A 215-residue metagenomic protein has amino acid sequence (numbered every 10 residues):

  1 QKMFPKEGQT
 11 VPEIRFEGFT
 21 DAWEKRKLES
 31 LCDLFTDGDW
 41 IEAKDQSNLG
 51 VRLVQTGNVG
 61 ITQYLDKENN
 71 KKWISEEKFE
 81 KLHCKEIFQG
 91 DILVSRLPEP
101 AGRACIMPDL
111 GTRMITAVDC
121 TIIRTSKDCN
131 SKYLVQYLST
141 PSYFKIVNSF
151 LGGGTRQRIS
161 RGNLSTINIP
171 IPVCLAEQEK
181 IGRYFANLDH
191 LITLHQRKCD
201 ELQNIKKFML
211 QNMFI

Functional and structural regions predicted by a protein language model:
Q1-E24, R197-I215: Short amphipathic coiled-coil heptad-repeat segments
K2, E42, G153-Q157: Short beta-strand/turn micro-motifs at beta-sheet edges
R15-G38, T166: Non-catalytic DNA-recognition/assembly elements of restriction-modification systems
E29-A43, V59-Q89: Sequence-specific dsDNA recognition surfaces
Q55-G57, K72-P141: A short beta-sheet element
R113-T121, G152-E177: A short glycine-rich beta-alpha junction/loop motif
E179-L191, H195: Extracellular/lumenal glycan-associated surfaces
